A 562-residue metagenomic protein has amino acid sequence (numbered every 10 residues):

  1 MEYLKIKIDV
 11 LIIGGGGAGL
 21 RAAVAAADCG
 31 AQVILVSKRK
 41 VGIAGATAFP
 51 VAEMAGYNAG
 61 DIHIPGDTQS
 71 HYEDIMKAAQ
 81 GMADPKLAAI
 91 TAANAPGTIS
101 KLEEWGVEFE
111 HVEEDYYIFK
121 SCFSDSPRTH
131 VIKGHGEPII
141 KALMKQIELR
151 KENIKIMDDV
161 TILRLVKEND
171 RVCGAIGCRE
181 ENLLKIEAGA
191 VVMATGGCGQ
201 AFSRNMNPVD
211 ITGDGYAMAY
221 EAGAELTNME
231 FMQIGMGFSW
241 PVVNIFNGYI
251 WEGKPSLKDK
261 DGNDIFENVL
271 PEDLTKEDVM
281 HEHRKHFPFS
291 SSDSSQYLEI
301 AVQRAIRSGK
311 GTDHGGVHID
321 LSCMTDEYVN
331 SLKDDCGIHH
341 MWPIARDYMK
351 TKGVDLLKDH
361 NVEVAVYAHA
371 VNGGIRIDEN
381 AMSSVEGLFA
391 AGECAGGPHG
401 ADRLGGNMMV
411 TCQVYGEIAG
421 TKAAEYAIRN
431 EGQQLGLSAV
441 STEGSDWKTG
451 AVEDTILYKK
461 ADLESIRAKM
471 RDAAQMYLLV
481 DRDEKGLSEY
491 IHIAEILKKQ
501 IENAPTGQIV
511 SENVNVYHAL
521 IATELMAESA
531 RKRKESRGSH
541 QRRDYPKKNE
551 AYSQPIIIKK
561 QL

Functional and structural regions predicted by a protein language model:
M1, K5-K7, G17, C29 (+9 more regions): Glycine- and aromatic-enriched mobile tails/lids
V10-L35: N-terminal Rossmann-like FAD-binding beta1-loop-alpha1 element of flavoenzymes
Q32-S37, L226-N228: Short beta-strand "acidic-cap" motif of Rossmann-like dinucleotide-binding folds
R39-E73, Q233-G237, N247-Y249: Conserved N-terminal glycine-rich FAD pyrophosphate-binding loop of Rossmann-like flavoproteins
I43, A95-N182, E187-A190, A194 (+5 more regions): Conserved redox-cofactor binding core of oxidoreductases
L163-E180, K185, L356-A395: FAD-site-proximal beta/loop scaffold in flavoenzymes
A190-N244, G405-K422: Glycine-rich loop(s) and the adjacent beta-strand/alpha-helix scaffold that form part
A224-Y348, V354, K422, I428: An anion/pyrophosphate-binding glycine-rich loop and adjacent beta-alpha core in soluble alpha-beta enzymes
